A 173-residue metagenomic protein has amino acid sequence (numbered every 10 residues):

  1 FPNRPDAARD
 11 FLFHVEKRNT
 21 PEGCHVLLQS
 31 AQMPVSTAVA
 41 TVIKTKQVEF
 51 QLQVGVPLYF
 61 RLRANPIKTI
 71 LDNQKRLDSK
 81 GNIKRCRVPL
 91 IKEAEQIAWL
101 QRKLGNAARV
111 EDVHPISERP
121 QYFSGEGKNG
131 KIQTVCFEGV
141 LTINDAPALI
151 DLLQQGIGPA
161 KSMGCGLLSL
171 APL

Functional and structural regions predicted by a protein language model:
F1-L173: RNA-interacting cores
